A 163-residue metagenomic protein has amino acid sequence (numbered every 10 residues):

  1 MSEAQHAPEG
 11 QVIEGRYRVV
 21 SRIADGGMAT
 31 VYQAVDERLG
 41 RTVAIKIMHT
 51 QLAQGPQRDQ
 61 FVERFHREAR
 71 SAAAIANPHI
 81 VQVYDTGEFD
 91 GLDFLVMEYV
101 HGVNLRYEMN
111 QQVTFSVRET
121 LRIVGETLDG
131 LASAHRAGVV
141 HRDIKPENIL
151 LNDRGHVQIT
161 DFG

Functional and structural regions predicted by a protein language model:
M1-G163: Conserved ATP-binding/catalytic core of the eukaryotic-like protein kinase fold, especially serine/threonine kinases
